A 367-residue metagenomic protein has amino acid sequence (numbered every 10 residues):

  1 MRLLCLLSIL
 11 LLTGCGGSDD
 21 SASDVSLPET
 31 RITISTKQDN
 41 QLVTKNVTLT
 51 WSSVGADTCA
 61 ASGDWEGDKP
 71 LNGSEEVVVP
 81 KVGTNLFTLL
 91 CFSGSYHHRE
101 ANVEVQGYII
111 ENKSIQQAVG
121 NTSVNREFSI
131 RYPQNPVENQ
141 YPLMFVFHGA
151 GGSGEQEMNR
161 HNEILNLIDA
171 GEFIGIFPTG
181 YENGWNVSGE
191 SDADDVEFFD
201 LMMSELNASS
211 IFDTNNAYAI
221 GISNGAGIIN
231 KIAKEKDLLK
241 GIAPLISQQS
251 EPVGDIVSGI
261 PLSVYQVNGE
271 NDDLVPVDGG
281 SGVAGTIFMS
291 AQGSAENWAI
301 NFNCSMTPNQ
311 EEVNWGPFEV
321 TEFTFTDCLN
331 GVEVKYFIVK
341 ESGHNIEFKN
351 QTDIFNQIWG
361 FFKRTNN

Functional and structural regions predicted by a protein language model:
L12-G14: C-terminal motif of bacterial Sec signal peptides marking the signal peptidase cleavage site
A22-S26, G73, E104-L143, S191 (+5 more regions): A domain-start/cap signature at the N-terminus of enzymes
V47, G83-F87, Y141: Exposed beta-strand face motif in extracellular beta-rich ectodomains
D68-L86: Solvent-exposed segments in extracellular or luminal domains encompassing
S114, V119-Y132, N139-Y218, G227 (+2 more regions): Serine-hydrolase catalytic machinery in alpha/beta-hydrolase-like enzymes
P142-G149, I246, N268-G269, K340: The conserved beta1-alpha1 loop
S263-V267, M289, A299-N367: C-terminal catalytic histidine-bearing segment of alpha/beta-hydrolase fold enzymes
